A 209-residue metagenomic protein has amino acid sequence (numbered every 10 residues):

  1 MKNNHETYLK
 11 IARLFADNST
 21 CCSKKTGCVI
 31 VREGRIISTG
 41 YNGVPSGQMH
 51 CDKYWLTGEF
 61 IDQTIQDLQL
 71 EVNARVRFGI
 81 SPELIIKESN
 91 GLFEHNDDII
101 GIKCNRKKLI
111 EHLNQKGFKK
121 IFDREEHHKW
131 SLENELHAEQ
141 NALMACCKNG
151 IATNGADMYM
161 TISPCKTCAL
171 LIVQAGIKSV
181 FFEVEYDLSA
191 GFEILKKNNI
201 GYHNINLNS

Functional and structural regions predicted by a protein language model:
M1-S209: Zinc-dependent deaminase catalytic domain
